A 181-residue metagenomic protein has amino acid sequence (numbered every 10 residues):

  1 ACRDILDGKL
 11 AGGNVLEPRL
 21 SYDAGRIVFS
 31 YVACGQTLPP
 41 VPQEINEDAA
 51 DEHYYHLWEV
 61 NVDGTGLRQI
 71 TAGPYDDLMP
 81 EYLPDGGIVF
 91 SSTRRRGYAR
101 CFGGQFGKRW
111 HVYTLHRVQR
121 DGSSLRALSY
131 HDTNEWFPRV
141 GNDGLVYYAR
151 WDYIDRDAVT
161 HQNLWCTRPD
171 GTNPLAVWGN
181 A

Functional and structural regions predicted by a protein language model:
A1-G13, N61-Y75, Q119-T133, R168-A181: Multi-bladed beta-propeller domains
G12-R26, D76-G87, D132-Y147, A181: Conserved beta-propeller blade repeats
A24-S30, C34-L38, D48-D77: A conserved hydrophobic secondary-structure block that centers on an alpha-helix together with its immediately flanking
S30-Y54, F90-H111, Y148-Q162: Short, conserved, GDST-rich strand-edge loop motifs in beta-rich repeat architectures
D48-G64, G104-G122, H161-T172: Beta-propeller blade signature
D85-G87, R95-G97, W110-Y113, Q119-R120 (+1 more regions): Hydrophobic, small-residue-rich alpha-helical packing segments that form membrane-like cores
N142-L145, A149-Y153, A158-H161, C166-A181: WD40 beta-propeller repeat blades
